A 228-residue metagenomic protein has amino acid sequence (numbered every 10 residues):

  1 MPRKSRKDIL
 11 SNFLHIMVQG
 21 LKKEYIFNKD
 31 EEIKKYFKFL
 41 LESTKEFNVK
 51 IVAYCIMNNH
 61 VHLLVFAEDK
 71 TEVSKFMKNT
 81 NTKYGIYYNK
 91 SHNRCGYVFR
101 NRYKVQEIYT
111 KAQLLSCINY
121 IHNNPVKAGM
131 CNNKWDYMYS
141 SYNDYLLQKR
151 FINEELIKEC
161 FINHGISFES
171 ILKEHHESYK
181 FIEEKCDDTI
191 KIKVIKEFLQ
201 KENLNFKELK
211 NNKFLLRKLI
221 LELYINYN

Functional and structural regions predicted by a protein language model:
M1-V52, A67-N228: Short Pro-Cys-Gly-centered "Cys-loop" motif that presents a nucleophilic cysteine in a tight turn
H60-E68: Short beta-strand->loop micro-motif that forms the acidic, two-metal-ion catalytic signature in nucleotide-processing
